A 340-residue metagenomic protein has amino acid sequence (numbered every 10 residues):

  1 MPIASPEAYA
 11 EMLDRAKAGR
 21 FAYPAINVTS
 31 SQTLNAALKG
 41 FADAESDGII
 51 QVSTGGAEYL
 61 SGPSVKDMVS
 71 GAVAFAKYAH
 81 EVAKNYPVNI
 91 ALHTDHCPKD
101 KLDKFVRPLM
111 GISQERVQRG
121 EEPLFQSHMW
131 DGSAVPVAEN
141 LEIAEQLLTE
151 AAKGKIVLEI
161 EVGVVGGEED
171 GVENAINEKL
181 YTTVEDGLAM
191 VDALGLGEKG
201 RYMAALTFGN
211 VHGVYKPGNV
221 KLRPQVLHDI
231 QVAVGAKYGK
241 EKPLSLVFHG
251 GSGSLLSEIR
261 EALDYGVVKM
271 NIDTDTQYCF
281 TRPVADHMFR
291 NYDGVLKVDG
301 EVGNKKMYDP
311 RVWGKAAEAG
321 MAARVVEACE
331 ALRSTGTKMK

Functional and structural regions predicted by a protein language model:
M1-P24: N-terminal amphipathic alpha-helix/helix-capping segment at the start of soluble metabolic enzymes
P2, N27, V65, N177-L180 (+5 more regions): Hydrophobic alpha-helical scaffolding
E7-R15, S31-K66, S70-P87, K99-K242 (+2 more regions): Alpha/beta enzyme core
A25-N27, I49-Q51, A91-H93: Short, conserved beta-strand segments within well-ordered enzyme catalytic domains that often line or immediately flank
V28, L92-P98, L244-S254: Glycine-rich beta-to-alpha transition loops that act as phosphate-gripper elements at the mouths of alpha/beta enzyme
A83-K84, V211, K216, V226 (+2 more regions): Catalytic-face loop-and-helix region of soluble metabolic enzyme cores
R290-K340: Extended, intrinsically disordered, low-complexity segments
